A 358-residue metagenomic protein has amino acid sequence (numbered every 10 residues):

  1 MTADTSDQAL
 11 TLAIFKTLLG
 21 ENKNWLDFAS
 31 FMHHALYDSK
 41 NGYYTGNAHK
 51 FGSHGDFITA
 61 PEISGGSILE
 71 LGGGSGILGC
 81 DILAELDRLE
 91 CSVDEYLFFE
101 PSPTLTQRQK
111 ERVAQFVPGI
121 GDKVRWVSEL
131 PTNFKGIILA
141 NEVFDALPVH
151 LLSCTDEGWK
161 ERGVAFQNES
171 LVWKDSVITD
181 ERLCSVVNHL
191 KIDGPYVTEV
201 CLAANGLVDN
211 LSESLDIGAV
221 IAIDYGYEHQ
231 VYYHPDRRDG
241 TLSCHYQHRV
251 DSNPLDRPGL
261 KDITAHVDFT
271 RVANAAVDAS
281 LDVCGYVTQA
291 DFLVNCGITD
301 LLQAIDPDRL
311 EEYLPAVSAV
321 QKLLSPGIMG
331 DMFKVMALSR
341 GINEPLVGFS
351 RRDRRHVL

Functional and structural regions predicted by a protein language model:
M1-L71, S75-R125, E129-F134, D291 (+3 more regions): Rossmann-like AdoMet
A35, I138, V272: A residue-level signal for conserved active-site and pocket-lining positions in enzyme catalytic cores
T45, A146-V149, V231, P345-V347: Short helix/loop capping segments that flank catalytic or ligand/cofactor-binding pockets
L69, F99, I138-N141, I223: Active-site flanking residues adjacent to catalytic metal/cofactor-binding acidic residues
I77-G79, Q107, P148-L152, V231: Active-site-proximal flexible loops/turns
T132-D156, T198-L202, G206, N210-I221: A short SAM/SAH-binding and catalytic strip from SAM-dependent methyltransferases
I137-S185, P235-H245: A mobile, often basic/glycine-rich helix-loop segment that functions as the active-site lid/recognition loop
R182-L358: Long, Lys/Arg- and hydrophobic-enriched amphipathic alpha-helices
